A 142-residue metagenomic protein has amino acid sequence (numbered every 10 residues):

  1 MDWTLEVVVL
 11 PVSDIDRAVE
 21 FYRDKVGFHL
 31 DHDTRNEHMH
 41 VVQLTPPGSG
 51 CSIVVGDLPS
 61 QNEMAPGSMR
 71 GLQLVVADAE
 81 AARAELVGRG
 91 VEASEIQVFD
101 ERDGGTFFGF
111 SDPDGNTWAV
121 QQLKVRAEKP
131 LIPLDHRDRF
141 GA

Functional and structural regions predicted by a protein language model:
M1-W3, V7, D31-T34, H40 (+2 more regions): Vicinal oxygen chelate
D2-W3, V9-C51, G88: Core segments of cupin and vicinal oxygen chelate
L10, G71-V76: Short, well-ordered beta-strand elements within core beta-sheets of diverse protein domains
F21, A79-E85: Short amphipathic alpha-helices within nucleic acid-binding modules
P46-G48, A65, E101-D103: Extracellular/periplasmic catalytic domains that process cell-envelope and extracellular macromolecules
P47-S52, S60-Q61, A77-A81: Short, charged/polar surface micro-motifs in flexible loops or helix N-caps
